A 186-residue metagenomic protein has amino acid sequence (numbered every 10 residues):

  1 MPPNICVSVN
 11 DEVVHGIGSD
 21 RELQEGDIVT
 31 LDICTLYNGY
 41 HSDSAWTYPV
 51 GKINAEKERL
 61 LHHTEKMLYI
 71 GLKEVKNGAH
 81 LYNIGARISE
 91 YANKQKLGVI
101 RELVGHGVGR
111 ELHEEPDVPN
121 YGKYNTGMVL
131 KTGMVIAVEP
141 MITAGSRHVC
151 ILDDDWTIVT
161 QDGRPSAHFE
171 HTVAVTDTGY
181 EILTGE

Functional and structural regions predicted by a protein language model:
M1-E186: Active-site neighborhoods and metal-handling regions in enzymes and metal-associated proteins
